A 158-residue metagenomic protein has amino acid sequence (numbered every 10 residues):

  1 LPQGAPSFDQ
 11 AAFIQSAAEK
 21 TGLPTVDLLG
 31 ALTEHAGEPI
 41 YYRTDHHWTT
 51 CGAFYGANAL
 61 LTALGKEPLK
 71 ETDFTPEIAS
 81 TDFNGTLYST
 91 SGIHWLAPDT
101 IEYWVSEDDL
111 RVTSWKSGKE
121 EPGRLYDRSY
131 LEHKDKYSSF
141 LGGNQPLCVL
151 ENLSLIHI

Functional and structural regions predicted by a protein language model:
L1, T33, P76-S80: Acidic helix-start/capping segments at beta-turn-to-alpha-helix junctions
L1-T21, Y41-R43, W48-G52: Membrane-embedded segments
A31-E38: Short, conserved phosphate-binding/catalytic loop or strand-edge motifs used in phosphoryl-/nucleotidyl-transfer
Y42-E71: Histidine-centered active-site loop/cap adjacent to the catalytic His in serine esterases/O-acetyl transfer systems
A63-S154: Secreted/periplasmic serine-hydrolase-like ester/acetyl group-modifying domain
I156-I158: Conserved small/polar residues in nucleotide/adenosyl-binding loops
